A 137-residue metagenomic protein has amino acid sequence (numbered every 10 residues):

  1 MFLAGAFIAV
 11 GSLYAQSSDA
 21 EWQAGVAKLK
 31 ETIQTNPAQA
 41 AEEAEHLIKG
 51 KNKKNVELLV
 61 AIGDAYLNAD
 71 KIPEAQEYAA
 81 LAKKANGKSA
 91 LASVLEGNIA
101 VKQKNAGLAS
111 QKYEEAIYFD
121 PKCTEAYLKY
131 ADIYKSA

Functional and structural regions predicted by a protein language model:
S12-A61, N68, P73, E77: N-terminal leader/linker segments that initiate helical-solenoid repeat arrays
N36-E42, A69-L81, Q103-E115, A137: Structural signature of tandem alpha-helical TPR/SEL1-like repeats, specifically the intra-repeat loop/turn
H46-G50, A80-K84, E114-Y118: Conserved structural position within tetratricopeptide repeats
